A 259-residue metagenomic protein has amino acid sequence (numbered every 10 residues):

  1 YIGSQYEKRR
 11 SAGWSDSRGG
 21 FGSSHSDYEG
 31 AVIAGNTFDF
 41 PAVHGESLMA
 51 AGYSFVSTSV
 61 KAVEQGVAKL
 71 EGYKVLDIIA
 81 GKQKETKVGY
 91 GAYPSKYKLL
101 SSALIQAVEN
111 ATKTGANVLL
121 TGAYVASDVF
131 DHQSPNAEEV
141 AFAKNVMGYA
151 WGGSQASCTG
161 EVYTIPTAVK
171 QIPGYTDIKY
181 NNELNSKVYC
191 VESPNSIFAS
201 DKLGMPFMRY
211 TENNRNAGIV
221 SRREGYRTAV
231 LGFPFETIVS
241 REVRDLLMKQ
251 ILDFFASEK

Functional and structural regions predicted by a protein language model:
Y1-G3, V56-S57, K74-A80, K84 (+3 more regions): Structural recognition of the beta-strand scaffold that forms the well-ordered cores of secreted hydrolase catalytic
Y1-V75, I79, F235, K249-K259: Aromatic-Pro/Gly-enriched surface loop or interdomain linker that acts as a lid/target-recognition segment
Q5-K8, A62-E64, G81-T86, V118 (+3 more regions): Solvent-exposed loop/turn segments at secondary-structure junctions within structured extracellular/periplasmic domains
M49, A68-G72, N110-T114, F198-S200 (+1 more regions): Extracellular/periplasmic catalytic domains that process cell-envelope and extracellular macromolecules
K61-V67, S102-Q106, N213-G218: Alpha-helical scaffolding within the catalytic cores of extracellular/periplasmic polymer-degrading hydrolases
K84-K187, G204, T211: A glycine-rich, often tryptophan-bearing local segment used as a flexible ligand/cofactor-contacting loop or short
P194-I197, F207-R227: Short, surface-exposed beta-strand/loop micro-motifs that present aromatic residues
F235-L247: A short acidic/glycine-rich loop-to-helix N-cap element
